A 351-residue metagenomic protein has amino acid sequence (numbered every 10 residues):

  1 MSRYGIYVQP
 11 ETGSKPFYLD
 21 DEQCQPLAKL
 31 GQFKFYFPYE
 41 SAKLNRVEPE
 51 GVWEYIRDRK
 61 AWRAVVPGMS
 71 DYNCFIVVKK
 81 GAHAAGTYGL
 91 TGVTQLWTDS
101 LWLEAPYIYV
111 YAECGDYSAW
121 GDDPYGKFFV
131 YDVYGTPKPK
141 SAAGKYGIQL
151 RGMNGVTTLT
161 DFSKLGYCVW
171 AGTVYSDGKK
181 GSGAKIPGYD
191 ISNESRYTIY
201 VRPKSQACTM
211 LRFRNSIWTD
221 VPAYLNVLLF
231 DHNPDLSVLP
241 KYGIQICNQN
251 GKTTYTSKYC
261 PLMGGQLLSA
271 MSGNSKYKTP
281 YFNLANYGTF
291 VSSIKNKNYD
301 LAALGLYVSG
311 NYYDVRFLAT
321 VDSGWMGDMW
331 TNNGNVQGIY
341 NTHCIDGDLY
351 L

Functional and structural regions predicted by a protein language model:
M1-Y72, T94-P187, W218-Y299, Y307 (+2 more regions): Extracellular receptor-binding modules and their adjoining Ser/Thr/Gly/Asp/Asn-rich linkers
D190-I191: Short acidic low-complexity segments
Y197-V201, V227-L229: Short, structured motif recognition centered on aromatic/hydrophobic residues
P203-A207: Interface-prone segments of viral and bacterial extracellular assemblies
T209-R212: Non-globular, low-complexity intrinsically disordered regions
